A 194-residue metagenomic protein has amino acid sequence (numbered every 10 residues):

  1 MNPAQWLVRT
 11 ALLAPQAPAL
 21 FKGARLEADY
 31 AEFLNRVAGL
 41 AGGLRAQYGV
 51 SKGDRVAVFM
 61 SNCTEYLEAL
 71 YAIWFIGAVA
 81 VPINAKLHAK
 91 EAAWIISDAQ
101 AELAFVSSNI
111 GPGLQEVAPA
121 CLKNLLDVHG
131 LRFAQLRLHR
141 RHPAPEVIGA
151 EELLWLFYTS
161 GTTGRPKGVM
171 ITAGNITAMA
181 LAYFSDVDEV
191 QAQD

Functional and structural regions predicted by a protein language model:
M1-A19: A short N-terminal helical cap/helix-turn-helix that marks the beginning of AMP-binding/adenylate-forming
V8, F75-L138, P143-V147: Structural core segment of the AMP-binding/adenylate-forming
P15-Q16, R140-Y158, R165, D188-D194: Conserved pre-ATP/AMP-binding loop-to-beta segment of ANL
Q16-C63, L67-Y71, H88-A93: Conserved AMP-binding/adenylate-forming core of the ANL superfamily
D29-A31, L154-L181: Conserved AMP-binding A3 loop
A31, D54, K90, E102 (+2 more regions): Structural detector for helix-capping/boundary residues
D54-R55, S61-V81, A85-A89, S97-L103 (+2 more regions): A short helix-loop-beta submotif of the ANL/AMP-binding
